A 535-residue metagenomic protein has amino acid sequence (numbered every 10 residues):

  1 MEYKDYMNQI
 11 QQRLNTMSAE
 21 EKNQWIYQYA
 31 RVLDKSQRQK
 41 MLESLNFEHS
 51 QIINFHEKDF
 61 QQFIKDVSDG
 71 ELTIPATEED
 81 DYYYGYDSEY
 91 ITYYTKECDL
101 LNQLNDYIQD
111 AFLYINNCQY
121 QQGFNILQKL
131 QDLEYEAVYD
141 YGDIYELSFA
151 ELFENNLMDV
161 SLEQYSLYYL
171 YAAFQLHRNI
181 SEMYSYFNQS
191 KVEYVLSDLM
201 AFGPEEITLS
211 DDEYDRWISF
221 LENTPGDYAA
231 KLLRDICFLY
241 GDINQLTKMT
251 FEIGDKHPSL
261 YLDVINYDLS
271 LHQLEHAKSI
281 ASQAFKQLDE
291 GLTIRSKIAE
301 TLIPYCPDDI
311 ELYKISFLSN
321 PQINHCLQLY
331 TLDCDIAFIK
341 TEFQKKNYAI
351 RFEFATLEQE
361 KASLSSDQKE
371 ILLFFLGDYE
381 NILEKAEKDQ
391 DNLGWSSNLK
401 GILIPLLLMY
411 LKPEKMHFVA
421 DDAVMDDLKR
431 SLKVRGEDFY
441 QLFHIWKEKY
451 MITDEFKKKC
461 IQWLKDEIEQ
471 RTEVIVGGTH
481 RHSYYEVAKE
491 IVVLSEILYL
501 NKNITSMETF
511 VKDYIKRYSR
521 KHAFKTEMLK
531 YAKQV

Functional and structural regions predicted by a protein language model:
M1-V535: Eukaryote-biased, non-catalytic alpha-solenoid scaffold regions
